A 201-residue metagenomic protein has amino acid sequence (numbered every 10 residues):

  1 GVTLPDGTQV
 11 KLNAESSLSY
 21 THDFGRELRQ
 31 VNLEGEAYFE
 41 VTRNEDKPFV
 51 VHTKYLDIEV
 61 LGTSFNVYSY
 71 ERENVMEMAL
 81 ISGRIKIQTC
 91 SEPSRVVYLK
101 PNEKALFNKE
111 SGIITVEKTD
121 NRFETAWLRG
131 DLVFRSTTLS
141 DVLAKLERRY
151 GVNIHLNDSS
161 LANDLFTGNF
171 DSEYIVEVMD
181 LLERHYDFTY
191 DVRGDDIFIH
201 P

Functional and structural regions predicted by a protein language model:
G1-P201: A residue-level detector for the "anchor" residue at the start of short, highly conserved motifs
